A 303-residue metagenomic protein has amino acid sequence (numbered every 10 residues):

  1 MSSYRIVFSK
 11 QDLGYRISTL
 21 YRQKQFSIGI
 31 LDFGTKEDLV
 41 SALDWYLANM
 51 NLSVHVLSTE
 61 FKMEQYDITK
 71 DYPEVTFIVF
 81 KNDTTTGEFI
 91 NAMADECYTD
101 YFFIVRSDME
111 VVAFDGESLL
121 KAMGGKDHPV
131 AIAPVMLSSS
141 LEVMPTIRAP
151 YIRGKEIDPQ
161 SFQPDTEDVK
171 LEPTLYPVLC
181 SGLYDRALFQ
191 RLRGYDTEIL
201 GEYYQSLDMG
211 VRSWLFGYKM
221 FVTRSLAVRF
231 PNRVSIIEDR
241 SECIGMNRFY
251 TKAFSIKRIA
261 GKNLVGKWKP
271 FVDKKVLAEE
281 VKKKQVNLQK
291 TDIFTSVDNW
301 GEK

Functional and structural regions predicted by a protein language model:
M1-W45: N-proximal low-complexity "stem/linker" segments adjacent to membrane-targeting elements
W45-V79: Acidic donor-binding segment of Leloir-type glycosyltransferases
F80-C97: Glycine-rich, basic loop-to-helix element that forms the pyrophosphate-binding segment of sugar-nucleotide handling
D100-V112: Short beta-strand-to-loop acidic/aromatic patch adjacent to the donor-nucleotide binding site
F114-P150: Conserved donor NDP-sugar-binding/catalytic core segment of glycosyltransferases
Y151-L175: Short, flexible, basic/aromatic active-site loop/helix in glycosyltransferases
Y176-Y184, L188-R193, I199-L226: A short, conserved alpha-helix in the catalytic core of glycosyltransferases
F216-K303: Active-site-adjacent helix/loop segment of glycosyltransferases that harbors family-specific signature motifs
